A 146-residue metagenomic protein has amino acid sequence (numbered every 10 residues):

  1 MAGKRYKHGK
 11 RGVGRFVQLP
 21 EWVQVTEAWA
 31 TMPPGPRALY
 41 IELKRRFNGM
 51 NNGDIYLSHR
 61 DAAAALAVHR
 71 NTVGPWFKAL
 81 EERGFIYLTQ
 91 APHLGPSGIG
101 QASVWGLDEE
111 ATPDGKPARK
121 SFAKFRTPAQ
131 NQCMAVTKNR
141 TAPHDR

Functional and structural regions predicted by a protein language model:
M1-P34, M50-N52, A64-A65, K116-N131: Positively charged, structured surface patches that bind polyanionic biopolymers
G35-P36, T72: Single-residue recognition of alpha-helix capping/boundary positions
L39-L43: Short alpha-helical "packing" element that flanks the helix-turn-helix/winged-helix DNA-binding module
R46-A111: Winged helix-turn-helix DNA-binding recognition segment
E82, E110-R146: Short, low-complexity, charged/polar intrinsically disordered tails
